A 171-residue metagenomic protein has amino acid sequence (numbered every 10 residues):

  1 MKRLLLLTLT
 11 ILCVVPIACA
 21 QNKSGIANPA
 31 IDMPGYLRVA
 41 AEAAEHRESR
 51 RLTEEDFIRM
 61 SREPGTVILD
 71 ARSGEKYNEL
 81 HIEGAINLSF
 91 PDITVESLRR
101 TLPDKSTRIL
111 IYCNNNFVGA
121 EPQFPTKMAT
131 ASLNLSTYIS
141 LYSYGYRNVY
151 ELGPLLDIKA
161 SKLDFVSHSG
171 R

Functional and structural regions predicted by a protein language model:
M1-L4: Positively charged n-region of N-terminal signal peptides that target proteins for export
L7-V15: Bacterial N-terminal signal peptides
C19-E48, N78-I82, I86-L88, I93-R171: Rhodanese-like catalytic fold shared by cysteine-dependent sulfurtransferases and DSP/PTP-type phosphatases
H46-M60: A short, well-structured juxtamembrane/interface segment
D56, R72, S136: Short Gly/charged-rich anion-binding patches and loops
R59, K76-E79: Short, solvent-exposed loop/turn elements at domain surfaces
P64-L69, K105-R108: Short coil/turn segments at beta-strand junctions that form active-site/ligand-binding loops
V67-R72, A85-L88: Short hydrophobic beta-strand that contains or immediately precedes a catalytic carboxylate
